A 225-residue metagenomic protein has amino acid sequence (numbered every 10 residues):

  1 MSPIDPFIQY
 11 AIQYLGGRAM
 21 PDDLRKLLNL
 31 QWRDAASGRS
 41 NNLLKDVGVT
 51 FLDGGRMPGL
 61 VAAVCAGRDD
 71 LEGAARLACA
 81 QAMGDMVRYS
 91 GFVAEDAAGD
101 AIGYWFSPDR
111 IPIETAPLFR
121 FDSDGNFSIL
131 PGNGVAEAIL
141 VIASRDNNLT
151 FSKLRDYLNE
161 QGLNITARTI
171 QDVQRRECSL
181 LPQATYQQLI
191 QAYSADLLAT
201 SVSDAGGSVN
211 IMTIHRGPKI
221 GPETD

Functional and structural regions predicted by a protein language model:
M1-D109, Q171-D225: A surface-exposed partner-binding patch
R18, T50, T150, N164-T166: Short coil/loop linkers at secondary-structure junctions
P21, G59, N133-G134, G162: Helix N-terminus capping/helix-initiation residues
N29, N41-N42, N126, N133 (+4 more regions): Detector for Asparagine
S40, P112-I113, F127-I129, N159 (+3 more regions): Amphipathic alpha-helical interaction segments
F106, R120-S123, A167, T213: Surface-exposed beta-strand edges and flanking loops
I111-L158: Compact, glycine/acidic-enriched structural inserts
K153-C178: An amphipathic alpha-helical core segment
